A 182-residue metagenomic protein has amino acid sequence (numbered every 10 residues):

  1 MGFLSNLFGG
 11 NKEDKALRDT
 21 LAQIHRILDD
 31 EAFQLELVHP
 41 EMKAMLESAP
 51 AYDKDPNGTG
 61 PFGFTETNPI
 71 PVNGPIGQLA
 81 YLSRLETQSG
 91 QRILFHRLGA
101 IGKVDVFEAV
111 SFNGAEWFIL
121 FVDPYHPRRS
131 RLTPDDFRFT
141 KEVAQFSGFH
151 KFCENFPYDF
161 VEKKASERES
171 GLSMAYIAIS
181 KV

Functional and structural regions predicted by a protein language model:
G2-K103, S111-V182: N-terminal secretory-pathway/extracellular module detecting exported/lumenal segments and adjacent signal-anchor/first
